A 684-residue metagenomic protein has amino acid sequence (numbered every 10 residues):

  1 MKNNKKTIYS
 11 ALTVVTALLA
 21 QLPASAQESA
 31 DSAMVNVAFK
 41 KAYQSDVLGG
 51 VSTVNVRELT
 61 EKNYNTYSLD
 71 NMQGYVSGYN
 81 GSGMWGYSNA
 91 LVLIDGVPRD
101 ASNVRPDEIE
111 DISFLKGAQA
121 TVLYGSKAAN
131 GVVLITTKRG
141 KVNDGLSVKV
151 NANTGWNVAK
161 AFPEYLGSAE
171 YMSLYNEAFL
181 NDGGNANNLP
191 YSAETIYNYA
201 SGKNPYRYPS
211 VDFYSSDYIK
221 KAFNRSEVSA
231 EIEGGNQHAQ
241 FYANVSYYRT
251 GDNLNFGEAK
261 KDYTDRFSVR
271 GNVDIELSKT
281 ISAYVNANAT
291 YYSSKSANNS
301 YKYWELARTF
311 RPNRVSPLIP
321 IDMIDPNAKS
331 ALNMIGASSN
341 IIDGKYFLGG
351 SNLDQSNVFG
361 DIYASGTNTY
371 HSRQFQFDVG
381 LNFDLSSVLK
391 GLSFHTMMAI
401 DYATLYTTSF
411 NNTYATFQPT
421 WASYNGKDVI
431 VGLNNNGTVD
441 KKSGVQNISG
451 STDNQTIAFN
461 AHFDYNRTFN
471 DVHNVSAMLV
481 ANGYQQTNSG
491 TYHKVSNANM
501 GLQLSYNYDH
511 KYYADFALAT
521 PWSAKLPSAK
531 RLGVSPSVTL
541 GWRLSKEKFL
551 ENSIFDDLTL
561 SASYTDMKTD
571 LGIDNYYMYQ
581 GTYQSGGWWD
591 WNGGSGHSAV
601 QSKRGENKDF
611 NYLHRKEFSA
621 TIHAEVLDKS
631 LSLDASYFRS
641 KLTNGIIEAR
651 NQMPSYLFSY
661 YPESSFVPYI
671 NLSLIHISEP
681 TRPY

Functional and structural regions predicted by a protein language model:
M1-R270, S282-Y284: Short, small/polar-rich motifs associated with maturation and membrane association, primarily at protein termini
L22-A24, E28, D107, S210 (+7 more regions): Generic low-complexity segments that are intrinsically disordered, proline-rich and/or Lys/Arg-biased
P190-S210, A307-N357: Acidic, glycine-rich flexible loop segments
N272-I281, A287-Y291, D322, A328-N411 (+3 more regions): Extracellular/periplasmic, surface-exposed regions of secreted and cell-surface proteins
K302-Y303: Aromatic/basic-lined ligand-recognition segments that form π-stacking hydrophobic pockets flanked by Lys/Arg to engage
